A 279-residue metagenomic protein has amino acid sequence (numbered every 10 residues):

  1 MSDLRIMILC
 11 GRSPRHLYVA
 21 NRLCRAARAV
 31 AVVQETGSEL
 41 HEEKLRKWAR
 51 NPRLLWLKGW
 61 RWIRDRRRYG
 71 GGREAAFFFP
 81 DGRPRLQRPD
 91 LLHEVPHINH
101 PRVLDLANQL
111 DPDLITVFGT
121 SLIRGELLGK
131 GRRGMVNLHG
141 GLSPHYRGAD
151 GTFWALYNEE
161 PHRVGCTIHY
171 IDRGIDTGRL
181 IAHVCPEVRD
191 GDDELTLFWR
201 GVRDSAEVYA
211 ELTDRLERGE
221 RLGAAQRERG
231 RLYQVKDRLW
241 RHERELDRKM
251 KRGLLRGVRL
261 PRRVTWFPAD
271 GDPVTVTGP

Functional and structural regions predicted by a protein language model:
M1-P279: One-carbon transfer enzymes
